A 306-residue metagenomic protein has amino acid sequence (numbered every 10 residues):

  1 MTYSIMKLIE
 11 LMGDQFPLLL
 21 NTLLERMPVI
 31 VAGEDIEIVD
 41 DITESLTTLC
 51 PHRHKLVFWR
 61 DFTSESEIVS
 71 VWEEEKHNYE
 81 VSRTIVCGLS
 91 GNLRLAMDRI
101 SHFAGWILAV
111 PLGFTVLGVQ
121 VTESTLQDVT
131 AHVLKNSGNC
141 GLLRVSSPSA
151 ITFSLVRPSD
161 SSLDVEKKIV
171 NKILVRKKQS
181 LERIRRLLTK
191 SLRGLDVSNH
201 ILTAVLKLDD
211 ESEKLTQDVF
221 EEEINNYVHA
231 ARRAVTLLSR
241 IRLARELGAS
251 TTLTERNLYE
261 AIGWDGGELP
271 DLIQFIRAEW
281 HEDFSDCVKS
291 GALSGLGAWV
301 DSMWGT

Functional and structural regions predicted by a protein language model:
T2-H77: Extended amphipathic alpha-helical scaffold segments
T48, L56, F62-T306: A eukaryote-biased sequence property
